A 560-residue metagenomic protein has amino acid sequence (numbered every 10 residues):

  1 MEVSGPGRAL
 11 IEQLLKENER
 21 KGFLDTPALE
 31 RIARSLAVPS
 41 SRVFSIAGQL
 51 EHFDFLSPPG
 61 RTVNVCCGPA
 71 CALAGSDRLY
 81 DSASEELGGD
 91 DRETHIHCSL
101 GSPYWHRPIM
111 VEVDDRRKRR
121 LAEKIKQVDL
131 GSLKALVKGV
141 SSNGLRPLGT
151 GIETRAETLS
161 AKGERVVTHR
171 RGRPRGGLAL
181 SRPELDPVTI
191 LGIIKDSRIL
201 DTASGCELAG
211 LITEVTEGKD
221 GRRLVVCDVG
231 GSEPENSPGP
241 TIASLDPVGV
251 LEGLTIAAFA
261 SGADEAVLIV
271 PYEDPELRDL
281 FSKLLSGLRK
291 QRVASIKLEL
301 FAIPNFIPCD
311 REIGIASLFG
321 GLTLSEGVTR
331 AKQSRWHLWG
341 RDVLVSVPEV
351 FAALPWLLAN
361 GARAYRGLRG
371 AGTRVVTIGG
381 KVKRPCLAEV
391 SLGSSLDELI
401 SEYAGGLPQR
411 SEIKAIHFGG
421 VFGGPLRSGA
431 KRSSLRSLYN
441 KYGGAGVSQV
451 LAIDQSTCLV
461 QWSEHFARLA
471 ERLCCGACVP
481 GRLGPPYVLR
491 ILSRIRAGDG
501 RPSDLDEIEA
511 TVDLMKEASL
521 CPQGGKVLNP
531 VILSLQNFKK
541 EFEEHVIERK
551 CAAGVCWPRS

Functional and structural regions predicted by a protein language model:
M1-T62, G68-L100, Y104-G144, A179-I193 (+7 more regions): Ferredoxin-type iron-sulfur electron-transfer modules in oxidoreductases and energy-metabolism complexes
L50-E51, D246-A260: Histidine-anchored nucleotide/phosphate-binding helix
L136-D196, K332-D342, S346-A352, W356-A359: Flexible inter-domain linker/hinge segments
R146, T150-E157, P308-C309, I313-G320 (+9 more regions): Catalytic or ion-coupling anion/metal-binding cores of large enzyme and transporter domains
L159, R170-G172, D274-L392: Hydrophobic alpha-helical positions that pack around
L180-K219, E389, P408-Q409, A415-N440: Accessory "access/gating" subregions that flank catalytic or transport cores
R222-V248: Glycine-rich phosphate/pyrophosphate-binding loop regions near the starts of catalytic domains
L251-A257, S391-P408: Short amphipathic, charge-patterned alpha-helical segments
